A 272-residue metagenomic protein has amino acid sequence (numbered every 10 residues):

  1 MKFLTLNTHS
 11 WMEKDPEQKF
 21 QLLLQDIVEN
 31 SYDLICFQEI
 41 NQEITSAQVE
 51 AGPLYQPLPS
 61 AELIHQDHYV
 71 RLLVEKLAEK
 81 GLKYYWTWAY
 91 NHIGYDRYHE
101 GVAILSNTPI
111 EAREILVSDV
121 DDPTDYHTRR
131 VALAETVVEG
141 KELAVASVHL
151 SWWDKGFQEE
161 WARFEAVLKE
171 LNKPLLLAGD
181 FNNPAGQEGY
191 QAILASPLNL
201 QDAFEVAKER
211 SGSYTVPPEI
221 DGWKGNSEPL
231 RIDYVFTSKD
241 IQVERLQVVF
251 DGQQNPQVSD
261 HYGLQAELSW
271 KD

Functional and structural regions predicted by a protein language model:
M1-D96, D272: N-terminal, active-site-proximal structural segment of metallo-dependent hydrolase catalytic domains
M1-E13, E114-L116, L133, E142-S151 (+1 more regions): Active-site-proximal beta-strand elements of phosphoester/diester hydrolases
W11-E13, Q42-I44, G94, W153-G156 (+1 more regions): Active-site environment of divalent metal-dependent phosphoester hydrolases
C36-Q38, T87, L176-D180, D202-E205: Active-site neighborhood of phospho(di)ester-bond hydrolases with catalytic His/Asp-centered motifs
L72-K80, D96-R113, N226-V243, S269: Conserved beta strand-loop-helix elements of the APE1-like EEP
T108-L143: Active-site catalytic loop in hydrolytic enzyme cores
R130-A146, G156-Y190: His/acidic metal-ligating clusters that form di-metal
D154-K155, K169-L175, N183-D272: Metal-dependent phosphoester-hydrolase catalytic domains
